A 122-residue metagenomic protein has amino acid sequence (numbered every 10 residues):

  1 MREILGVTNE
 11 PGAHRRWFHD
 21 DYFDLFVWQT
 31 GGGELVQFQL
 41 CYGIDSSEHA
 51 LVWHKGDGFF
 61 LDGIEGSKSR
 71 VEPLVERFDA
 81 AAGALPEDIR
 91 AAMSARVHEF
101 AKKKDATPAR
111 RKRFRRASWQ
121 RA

Functional and structural regions predicted by a protein language model:
M1-P11, S118-A122: N-terminal organelle transit peptides
I4, E10-P11, G31, G56 (+1 more regions): Intrinsically disordered, low-complexity segments enriched in small/polar residues
N9-A50: Amphipathic, interaction-prone secondary-structure segments
H54-A122: Mixed-charge, Lys/Arg-enriched low-complexity segments
